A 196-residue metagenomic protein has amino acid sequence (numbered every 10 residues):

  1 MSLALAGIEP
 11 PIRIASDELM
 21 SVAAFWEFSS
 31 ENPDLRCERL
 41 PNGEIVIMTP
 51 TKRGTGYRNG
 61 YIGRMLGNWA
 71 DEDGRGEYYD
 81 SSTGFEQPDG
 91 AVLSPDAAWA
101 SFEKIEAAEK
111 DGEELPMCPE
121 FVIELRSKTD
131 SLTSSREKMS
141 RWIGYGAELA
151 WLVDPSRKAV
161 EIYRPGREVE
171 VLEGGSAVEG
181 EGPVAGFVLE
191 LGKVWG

Functional and structural regions predicted by a protein language model:
M1-G196: Gly/Pro/Ser/Thr-rich low-complexity, intrinsically disordered segments predominantly at protein N-termini
